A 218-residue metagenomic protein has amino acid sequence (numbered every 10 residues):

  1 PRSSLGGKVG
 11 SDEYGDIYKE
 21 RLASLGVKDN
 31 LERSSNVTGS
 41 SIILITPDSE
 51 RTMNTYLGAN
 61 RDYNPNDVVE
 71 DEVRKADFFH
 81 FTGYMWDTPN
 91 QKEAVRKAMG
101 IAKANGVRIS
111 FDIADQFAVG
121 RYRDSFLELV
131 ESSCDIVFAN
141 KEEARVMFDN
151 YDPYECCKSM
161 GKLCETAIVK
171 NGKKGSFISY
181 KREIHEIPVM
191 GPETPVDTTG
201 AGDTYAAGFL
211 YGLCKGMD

Functional and structural regions predicted by a protein language model:
P1-S40, P47, L57: Substrate-binding N-lobe of the ribokinase-like
S3, D29, I109-S110, A167: Hydrophobic beta-strand scaffold residues
S24, G58-P65, Q116-R121, D149-N150: Short gly/ser/thr-rich secondary-structure transition/capping motifs
N30-E32, L44-P89: Conserved phosphate-binding/catalytic loop of the ribokinase/pfkB sugar-kinase fold
S40-L44, T52, G175-I178: Short beta-strand scaffold segments in enzyme catalytic cores
E70-R74, V130-E131, G161: A short, aliphatic-rich alpha-helical micro-motif
F78-K158, K174-S176: Conserved beta-alpha-beta core of the PfkB/ribokinase-like small-molecule kinase fold
G100-A104, N150-D218: Conserved phosphate-binding/catalytic region of the ribokinase-like
